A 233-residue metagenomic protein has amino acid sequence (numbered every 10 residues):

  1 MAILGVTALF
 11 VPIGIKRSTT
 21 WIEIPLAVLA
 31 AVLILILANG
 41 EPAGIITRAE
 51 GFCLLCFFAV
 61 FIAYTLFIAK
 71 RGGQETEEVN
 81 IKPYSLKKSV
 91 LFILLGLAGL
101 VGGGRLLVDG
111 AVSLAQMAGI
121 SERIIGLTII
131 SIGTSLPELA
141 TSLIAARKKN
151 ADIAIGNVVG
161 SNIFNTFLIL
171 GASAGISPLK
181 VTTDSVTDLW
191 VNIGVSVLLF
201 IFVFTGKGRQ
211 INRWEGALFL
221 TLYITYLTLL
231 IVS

Functional and structural regions predicted by a protein language model:
M1-S233: Hydrophobic alpha-helical segments, chiefly the membrane-spanning helices and signal/signal-anchor peptides
